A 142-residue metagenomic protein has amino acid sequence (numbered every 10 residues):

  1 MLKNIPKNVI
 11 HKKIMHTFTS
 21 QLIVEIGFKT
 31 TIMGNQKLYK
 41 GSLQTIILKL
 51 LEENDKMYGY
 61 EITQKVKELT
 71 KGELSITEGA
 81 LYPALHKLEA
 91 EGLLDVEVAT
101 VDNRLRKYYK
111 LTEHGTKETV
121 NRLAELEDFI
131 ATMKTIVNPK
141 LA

Functional and structural regions predicted by a protein language model:
M1-G34: Short, intrinsically disordered or compositionally biased N-terminal tails of bacterial proteins
F18, K117-A142: Amphipathic alpha-helical dimerization/coiled-coil segments that flank or bridge DNA-binding/regulatory modules
M33-K37, V96-V98: Short beta-strand/turn micro-motifs at beta-sheet edges
K37-A80: N-terminal helix-turn-helix DNA-binding core of bacterial DNA-binding proteins
S42, I46, R106, K110 (+1 more regions): Amphipathic alpha-helical recognition patches that constitute DNA-binding helices
L81-Y82, L88: Basic amphipathic alpha-helical segments that dock to polyanions
E89-L105, K110: Beta-hairpin "wing" of winged helix-turn-helix
R104-L123: Basic, amphipathic "hinge/linker" alpha-helix immediately C-terminal to the N-terminal HTH DNA-binding motif
